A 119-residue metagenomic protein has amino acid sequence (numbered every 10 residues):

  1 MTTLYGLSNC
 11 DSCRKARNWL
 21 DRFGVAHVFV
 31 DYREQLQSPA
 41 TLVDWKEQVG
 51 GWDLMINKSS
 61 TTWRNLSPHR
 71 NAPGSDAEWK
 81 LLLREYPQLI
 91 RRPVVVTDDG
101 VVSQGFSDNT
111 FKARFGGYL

Functional and structural regions predicted by a protein language model:
M1-F23, H27-Y32: Local sequence-structure signature of Cys/Sec-based thiol-disulfide redox active-site neighborhoods
R33-L119: Thiol/selenol-based redox catalytic cores and closely related redox-interacting motifs
